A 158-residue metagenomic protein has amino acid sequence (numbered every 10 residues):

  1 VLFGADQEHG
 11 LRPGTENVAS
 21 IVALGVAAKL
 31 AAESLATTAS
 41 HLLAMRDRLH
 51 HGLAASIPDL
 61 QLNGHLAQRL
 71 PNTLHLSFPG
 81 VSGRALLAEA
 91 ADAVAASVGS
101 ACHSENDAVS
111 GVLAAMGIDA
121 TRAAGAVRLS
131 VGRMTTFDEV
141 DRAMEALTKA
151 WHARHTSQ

Functional and structural regions predicted by a protein language model:
V1-A36: Conserved core segment of the aminotransferase class I/II
P13, S20, T38, H75-L76 (+2 more regions): Glycine- and other small-residue-rich loops at beta-strand/loop junctions that grip anionic moieties
V18-I21, R46, H50, P71 (+3 more regions): A general structural signal for well-ordered alpha-helical segments in protein cores
A28-H51, L60-L70: Structural signature of PLP-dependent enzymes
L53-A54, A90: Hydrophobic C-terminal alpha-helix "anchor/cap" residues
S56-D59, N72-H75: Cofactor-pocket helix-loop regions in the catalytic cores of large enzyme subunits
L74-R128: Conserved C-terminal alpha-helix-loop-beta "cap" of PLP-dependent enzymes that closes/shapes the active-site mouth
S104, A108-Q158: PLP-dependent enzyme catalytic core of the Aspartate aminotransferase-like
